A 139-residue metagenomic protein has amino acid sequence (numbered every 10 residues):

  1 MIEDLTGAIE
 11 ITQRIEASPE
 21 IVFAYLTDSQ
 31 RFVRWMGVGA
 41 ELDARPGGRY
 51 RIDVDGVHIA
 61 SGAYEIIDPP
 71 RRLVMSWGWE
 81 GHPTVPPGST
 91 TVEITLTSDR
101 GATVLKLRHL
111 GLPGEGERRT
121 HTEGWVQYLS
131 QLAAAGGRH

Functional and structural regions predicted by a protein language model:
M1-E10: Short acidic N-proximal helix/loop "leader" segments that mark the beginning of a domain or an inter-domain linker
D4, G111-H139: A conserved amphipathic terminal alpha-helix motif
E10-I11, A17, Q30-A63, R72: Short beta-edge strand/loop motif at the mouth of beta-sheet-based domains
Q13, S61-I66, T90-T97: Hydrophobic/aromatic beta-strand elements that line small-molecule binding cavities or substrate pockets in beta-rich
E16-S18, I67-P69, D99-G101: Structural motif
R71-I94: Mid-chain, well-packed structural core segment of small domains
G78-G81, R108-E115: Short, solvent-exposed aromatic-acidic interface loops
